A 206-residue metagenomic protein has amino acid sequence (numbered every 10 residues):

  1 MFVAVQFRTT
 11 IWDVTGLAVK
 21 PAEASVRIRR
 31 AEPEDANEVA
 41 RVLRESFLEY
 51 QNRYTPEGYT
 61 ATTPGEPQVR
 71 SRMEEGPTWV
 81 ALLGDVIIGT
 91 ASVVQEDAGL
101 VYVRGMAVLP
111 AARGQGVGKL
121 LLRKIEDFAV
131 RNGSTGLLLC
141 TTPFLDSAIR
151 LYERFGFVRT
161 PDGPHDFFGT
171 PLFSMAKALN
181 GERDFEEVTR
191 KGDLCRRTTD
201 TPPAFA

Functional and structural regions predicted by a protein language model:
F2-Q6: Extreme N-terminal basic, low-complexity initiation segments that serve as generic localization/processing leaders
I11-W12, G16, P21, R30-A36 (+7 more regions): Acetyl-CoA-dependent GNAT
S25-R27: Extreme N-terminal starter segment of soluble prokaryotic enzymes
G76, G169-S174: Short hydrophobic/aromatic beta-strand or adjacent loop that forms the aromatic wall/cage of a ligand/substrate-binding
L109-Q115, P143-F144: Active-site acidic-Proline motif in GNAT/NAT acetyltransferases
L122, A129-T141: Conserved GNAT acetyl-CoA-binding A-motif
L139-A148, H165-T170: Conserved beta-strand-loop-alpha-helix junction that forms the acyl-donor binding cleft
Y152, F157: Conserved active-site tyrosine of GNAT-family acetyltransferases
